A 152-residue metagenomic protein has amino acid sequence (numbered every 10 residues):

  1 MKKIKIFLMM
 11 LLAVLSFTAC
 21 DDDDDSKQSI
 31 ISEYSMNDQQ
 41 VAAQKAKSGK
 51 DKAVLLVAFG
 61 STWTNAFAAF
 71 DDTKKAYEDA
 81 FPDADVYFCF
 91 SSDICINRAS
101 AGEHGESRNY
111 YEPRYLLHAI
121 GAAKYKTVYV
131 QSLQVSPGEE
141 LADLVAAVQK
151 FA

Functional and structural regions predicted by a protein language model:
M1-L8: Bacterial N-terminal signal peptides that target proteins for export
M10-A13: Short, linear, compositionally biased motifs with a strong N-terminal bias
L15-A19: C-terminal motif of bacterial Sec signal peptides marking the signal peptidase cleavage site
D21-A152: Active-site-proximal alpha-helix that buttresses catalytic centers in soluble enzyme cores
